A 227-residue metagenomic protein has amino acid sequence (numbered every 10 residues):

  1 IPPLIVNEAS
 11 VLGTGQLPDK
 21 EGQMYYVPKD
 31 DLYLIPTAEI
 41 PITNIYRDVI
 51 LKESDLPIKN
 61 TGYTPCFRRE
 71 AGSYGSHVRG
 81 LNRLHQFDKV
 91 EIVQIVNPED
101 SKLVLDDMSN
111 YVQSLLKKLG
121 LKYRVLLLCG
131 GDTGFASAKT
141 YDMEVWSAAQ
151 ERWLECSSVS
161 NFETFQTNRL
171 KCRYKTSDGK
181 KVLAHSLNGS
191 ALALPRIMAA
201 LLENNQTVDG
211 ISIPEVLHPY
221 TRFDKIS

Functional and structural regions predicted by a protein language model:
I1-S227: TRNA-recognition modules of translation machinery and tRNA-sensing kinases, especially anticodon-binding
